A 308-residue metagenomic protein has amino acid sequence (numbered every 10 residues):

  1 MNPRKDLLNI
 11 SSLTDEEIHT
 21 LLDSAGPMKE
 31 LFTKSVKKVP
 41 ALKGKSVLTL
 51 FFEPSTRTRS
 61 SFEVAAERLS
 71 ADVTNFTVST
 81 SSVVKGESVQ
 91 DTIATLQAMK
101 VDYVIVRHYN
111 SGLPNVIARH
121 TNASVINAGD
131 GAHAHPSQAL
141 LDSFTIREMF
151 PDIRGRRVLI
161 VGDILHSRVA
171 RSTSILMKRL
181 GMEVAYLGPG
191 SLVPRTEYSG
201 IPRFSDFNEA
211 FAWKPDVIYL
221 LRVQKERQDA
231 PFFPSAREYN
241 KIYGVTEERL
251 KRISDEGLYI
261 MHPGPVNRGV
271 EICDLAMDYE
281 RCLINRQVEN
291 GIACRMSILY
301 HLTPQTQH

Functional and structural regions predicted by a protein language model:
M1-S60, V64: Positively charged, low-complexity intrinsically disordered leader regions
V36-R147, R268: Phosphate/diphosphate ligand-binding glycine-rich loop within oxidoreductases
L42-V47, R154-R156, G257: Phosphate-coordination loops involved in phosphoryl transfer and adenosine-cofactor binding
F52-V64, E148-L221, E226-R227: Glycine-rich phosphate/diphosphate-binding loop of Rossmann-like nucleotide-binding domains
L69, H120-N122, L180, S199-G200 (+2 more regions): Short, structured coil segments at secondary-structure junctions
E197-L275: Rossmann-like adenosine-cofactor binding region
G257-H308: Adenosine-phosphate binding glycine-rich loop
